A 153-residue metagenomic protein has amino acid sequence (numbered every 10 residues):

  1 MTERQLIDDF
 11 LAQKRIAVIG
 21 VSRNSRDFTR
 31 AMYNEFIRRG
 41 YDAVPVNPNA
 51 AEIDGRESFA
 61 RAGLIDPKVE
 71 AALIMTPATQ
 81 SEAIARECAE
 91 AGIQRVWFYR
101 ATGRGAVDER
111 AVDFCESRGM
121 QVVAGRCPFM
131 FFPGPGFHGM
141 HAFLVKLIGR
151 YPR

Functional and structural regions predicted by a protein language model:
M1-A12: Short N-terminal or domain-adjacent regulatory/targeting segments
A17-I19: Conserved beta-strand elements of the Class I
S22-R26, R30-D54: NAD(P)-binding Rossmann-fold cofactor-contacting core
Y41, A91-V96, R118-M120: A short helix->loop->beta-strand "cap" motif at the edges of active sites that frequently abuts
N49, D54-P77: Mobile, glycine- and charge-enriched loop segments and immediately flanking short secondary-structure elements within
V69-G105, E109: Mid-chain, well-packed structural core segment of small domains
A101-F129: Rossmann-fold NAD(P)-binding glycine/threonine-rich loop
F131-R153: A charged, well-structured terminal subsegment
